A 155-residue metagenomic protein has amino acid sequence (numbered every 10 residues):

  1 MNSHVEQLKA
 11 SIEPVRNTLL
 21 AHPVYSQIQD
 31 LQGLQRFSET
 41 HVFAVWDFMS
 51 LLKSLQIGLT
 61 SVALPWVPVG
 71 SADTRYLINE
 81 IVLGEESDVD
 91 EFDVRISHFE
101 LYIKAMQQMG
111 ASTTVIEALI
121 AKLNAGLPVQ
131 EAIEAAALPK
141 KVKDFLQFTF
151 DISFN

Functional and structural regions predicted by a protein language model:
M1-R16, I103, S112-E117: Non-cleavable N-terminal signal-anchor transmembrane helices
H4-L19, Q29-V67, G84-V89, K140-Q147: Alpha-helical bundle segments that constitute or directly flank the non-heme di-iron/ferroxidase center
V5, S71, R95: Flexible, glycine- and charge-enriched loops at secondary-structure boundaries
G70-Y76: Short, well-ordered alpha-helical segments that carry or flank key catalytic/ligand-binding motifs at enzyme/regulatory
Y76-N155: Active-site-proximal alpha-helical scaffolds that flank and shape metal-associated catalytic sites
